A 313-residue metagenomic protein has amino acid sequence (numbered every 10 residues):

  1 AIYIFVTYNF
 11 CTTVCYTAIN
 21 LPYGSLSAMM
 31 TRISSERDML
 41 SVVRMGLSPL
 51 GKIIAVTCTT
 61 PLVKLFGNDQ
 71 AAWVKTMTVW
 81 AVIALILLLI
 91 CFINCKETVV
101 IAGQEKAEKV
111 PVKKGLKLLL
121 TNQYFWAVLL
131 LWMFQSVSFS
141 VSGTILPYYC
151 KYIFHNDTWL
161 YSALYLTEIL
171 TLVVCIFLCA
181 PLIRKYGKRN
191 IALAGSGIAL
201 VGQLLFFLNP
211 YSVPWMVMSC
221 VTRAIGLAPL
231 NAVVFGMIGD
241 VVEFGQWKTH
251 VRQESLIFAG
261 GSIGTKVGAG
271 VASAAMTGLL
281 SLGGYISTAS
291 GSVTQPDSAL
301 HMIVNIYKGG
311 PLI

Functional and structural regions predicted by a protein language model:
A1-I313: Membrane-embedded alpha-helical bundles of multi-pass transporters/translocases, especially carrier/permease families
